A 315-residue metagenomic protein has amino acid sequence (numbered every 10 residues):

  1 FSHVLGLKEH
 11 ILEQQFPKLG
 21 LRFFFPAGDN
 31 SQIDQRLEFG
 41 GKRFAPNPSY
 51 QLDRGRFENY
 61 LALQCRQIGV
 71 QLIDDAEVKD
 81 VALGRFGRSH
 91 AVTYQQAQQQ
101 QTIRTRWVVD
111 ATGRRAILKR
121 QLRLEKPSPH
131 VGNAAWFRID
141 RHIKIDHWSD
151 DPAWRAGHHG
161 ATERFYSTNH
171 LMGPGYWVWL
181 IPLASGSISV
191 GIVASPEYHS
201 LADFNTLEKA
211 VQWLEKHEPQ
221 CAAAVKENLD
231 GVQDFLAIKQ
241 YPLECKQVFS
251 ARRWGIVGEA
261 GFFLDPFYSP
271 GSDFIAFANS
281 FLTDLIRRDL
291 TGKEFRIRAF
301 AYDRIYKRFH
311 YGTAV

Functional and structural regions predicted by a protein language model:
F1-S31: N-terminal FAD cofactor-binding segment of flavoenzymes
K8-I11, P46, F165-T168, P242-L243: Short, P/G- and charge-enriched loop/turn segments at secondary-structure junctions
F25, P46, Y50, R54 (+5 more regions): Tryptophan-centric aromatic hotspots in well-structured domains and transmembrane helices
I33-L52, A91, V193-E197: Helix-loop-beta segment of a Rossmann-like dinucleotide-binding subdomain
K42-Q64, A156, S200-N205: Short beta-strand to alpha-helix junction loop
R56, Y60, G113, F274-F281: Short amphipathic alpha-helical face segments that pack within enzyme cores and frequently flank/anchor catalytic
Q64-A223, N279: Predominantly flavin-linked oxidoreductase catalytic cores and closely associated redox partners
P174-V178, P182-G186, Y198-A314: FAD/FMN-dependent oxidoreductases across multiple families
